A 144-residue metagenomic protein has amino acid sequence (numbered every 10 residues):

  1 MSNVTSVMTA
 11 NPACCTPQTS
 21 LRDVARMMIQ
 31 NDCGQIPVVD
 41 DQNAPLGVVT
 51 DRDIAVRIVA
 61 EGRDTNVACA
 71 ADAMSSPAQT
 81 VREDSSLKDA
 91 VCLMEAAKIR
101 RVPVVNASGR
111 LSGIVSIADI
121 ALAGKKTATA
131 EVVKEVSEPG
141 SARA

Functional and structural regions predicted by a protein language model:
M1-A144: Tandem CBS (Cystathionine beta-synthase) repeat/Bateman regulatory domains
